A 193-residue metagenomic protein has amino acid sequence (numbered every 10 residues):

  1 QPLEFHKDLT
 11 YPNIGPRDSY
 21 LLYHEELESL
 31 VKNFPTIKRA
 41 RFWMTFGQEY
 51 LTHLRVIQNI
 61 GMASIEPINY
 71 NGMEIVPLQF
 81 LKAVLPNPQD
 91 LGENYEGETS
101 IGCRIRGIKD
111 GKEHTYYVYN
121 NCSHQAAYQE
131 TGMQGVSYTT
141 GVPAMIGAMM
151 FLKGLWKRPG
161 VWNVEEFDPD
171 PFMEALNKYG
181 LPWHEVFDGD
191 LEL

Functional and structural regions predicted by a protein language model:
Q1-L193: C-terminal catalytic/substrate-binding lobe primarily of soluble NAD(P)-dependent oxidoreductases
